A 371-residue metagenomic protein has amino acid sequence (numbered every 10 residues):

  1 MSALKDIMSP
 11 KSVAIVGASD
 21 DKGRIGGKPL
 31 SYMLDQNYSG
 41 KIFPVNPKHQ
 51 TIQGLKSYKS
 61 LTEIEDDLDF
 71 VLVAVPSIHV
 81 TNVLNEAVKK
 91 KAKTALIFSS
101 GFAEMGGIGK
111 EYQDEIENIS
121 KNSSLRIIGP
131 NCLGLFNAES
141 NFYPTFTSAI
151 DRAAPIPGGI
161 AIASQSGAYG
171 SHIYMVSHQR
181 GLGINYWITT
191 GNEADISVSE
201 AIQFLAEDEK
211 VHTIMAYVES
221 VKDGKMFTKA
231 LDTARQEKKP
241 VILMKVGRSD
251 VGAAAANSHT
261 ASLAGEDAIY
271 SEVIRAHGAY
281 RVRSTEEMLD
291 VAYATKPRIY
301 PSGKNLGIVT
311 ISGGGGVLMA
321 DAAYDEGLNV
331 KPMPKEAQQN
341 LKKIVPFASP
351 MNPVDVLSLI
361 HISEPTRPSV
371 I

Functional and structural regions predicted by a protein language model:
M1-S363, R367: Catalytic-core regions of core metabolic enzymes, especially those transforming organic acids/acyl-group intermediates
